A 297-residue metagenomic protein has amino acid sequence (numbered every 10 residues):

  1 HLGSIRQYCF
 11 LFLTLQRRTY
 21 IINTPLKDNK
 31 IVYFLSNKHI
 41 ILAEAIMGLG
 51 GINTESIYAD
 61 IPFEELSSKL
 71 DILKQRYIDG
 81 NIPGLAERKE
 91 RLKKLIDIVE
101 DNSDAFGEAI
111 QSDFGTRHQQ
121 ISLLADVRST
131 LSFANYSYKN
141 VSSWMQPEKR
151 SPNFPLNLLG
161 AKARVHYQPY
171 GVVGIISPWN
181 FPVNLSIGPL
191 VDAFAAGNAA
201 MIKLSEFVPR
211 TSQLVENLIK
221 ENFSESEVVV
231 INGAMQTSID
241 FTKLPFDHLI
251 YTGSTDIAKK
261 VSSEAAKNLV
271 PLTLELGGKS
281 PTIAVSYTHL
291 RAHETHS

Functional and structural regions predicted by a protein language model:
T14, I21-N23, K30-S36, I40-I41: Short, positively charged and aromatic/hydrophobic N-terminal segments
H39, A43-K162: N-terminal Rossmann-like NAD(P)+-binding subdomain of aldehyde/semialdehyde dehydrogenases
G48, I78-D97, Q236-K260, S297: Aldehyde/semialdehyde dehydrogenase
R88, T288-H289: Adenylate-forming
N153-Y287: Rossmann-like NAD(P) dinucleotide-binding subdomain of oxidoreductase/dehydrogenase enzymes
H289-S297: Single conserved hydrophobic/aromatic residue that forms the stacking wall/gate of nucleotide- or nucleobase-binding
